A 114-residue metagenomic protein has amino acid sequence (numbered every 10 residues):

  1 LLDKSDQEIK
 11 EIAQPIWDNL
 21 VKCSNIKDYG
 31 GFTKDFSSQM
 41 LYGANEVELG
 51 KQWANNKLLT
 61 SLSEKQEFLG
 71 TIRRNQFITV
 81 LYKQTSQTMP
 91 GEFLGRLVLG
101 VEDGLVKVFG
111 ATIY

Functional and structural regions predicted by a protein language model:
L1, S38-Y42, R96-G100: Charged, low-complexity, helix/coiled-coil-prone segments
L1-I26: Short, low-complexity N-terminal intrinsically disordered segments enriched in polar/charged residues
D3, S61-E64, K83, L99-V101: Generic detector of low-complexity/intrinsically disordered segments and short hydrophobic N-terminal stretches
S5-E8, S24-N25, W53-N56, Q66-L69 (+2 more regions): Short secondary-structure boundary micro-motifs
E8-E11, E46-E48, E64-E67, Q87 (+2 more regions): Glutamate identity and glutamate-enriched acidic tracts
Q14-P15, G30-F77: Short solvent-exposed beta->alpha transition segments
N19, G31-F32, Y82-Q84: Residue-level detection of beta-strand scaffold positions
L69-Y114: Exposed beta-sheet edge and beta->alpha loop/turn motif
